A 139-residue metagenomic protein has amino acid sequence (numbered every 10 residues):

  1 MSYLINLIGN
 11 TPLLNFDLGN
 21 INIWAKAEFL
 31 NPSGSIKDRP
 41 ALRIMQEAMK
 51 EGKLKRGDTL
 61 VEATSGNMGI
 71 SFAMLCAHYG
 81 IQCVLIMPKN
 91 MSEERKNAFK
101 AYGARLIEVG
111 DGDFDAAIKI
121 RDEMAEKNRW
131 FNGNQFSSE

Functional and structural regions predicted by a protein language model:
M1-E139: PLP-dependent amino-acid enzyme catalytic core
